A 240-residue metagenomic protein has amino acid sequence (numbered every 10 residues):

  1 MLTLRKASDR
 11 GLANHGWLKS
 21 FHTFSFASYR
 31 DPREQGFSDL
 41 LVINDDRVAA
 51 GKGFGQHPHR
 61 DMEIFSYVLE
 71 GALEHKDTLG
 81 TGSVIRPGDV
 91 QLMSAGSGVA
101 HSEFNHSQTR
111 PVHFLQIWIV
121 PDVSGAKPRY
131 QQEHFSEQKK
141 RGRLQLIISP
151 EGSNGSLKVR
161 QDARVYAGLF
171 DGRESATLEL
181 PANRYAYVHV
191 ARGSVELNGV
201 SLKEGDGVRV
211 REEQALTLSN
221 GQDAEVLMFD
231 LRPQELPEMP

Functional and structural regions predicted by a protein language model:
M1-P240: Jelly-roll (double-stranded beta-helix
